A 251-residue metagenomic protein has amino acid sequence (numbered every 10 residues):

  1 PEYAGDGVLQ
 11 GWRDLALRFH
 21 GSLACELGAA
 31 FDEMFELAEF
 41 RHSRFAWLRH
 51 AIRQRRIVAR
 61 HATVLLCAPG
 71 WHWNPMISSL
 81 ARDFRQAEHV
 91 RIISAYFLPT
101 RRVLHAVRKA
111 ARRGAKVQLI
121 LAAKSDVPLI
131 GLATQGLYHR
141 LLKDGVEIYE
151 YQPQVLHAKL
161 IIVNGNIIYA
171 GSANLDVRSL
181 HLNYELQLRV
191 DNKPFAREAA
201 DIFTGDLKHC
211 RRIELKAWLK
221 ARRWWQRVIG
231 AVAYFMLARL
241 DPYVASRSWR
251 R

Functional and structural regions predicted by a protein language model:
P1-R251: Charged, low-complexity intrinsically disordered terminal segments
